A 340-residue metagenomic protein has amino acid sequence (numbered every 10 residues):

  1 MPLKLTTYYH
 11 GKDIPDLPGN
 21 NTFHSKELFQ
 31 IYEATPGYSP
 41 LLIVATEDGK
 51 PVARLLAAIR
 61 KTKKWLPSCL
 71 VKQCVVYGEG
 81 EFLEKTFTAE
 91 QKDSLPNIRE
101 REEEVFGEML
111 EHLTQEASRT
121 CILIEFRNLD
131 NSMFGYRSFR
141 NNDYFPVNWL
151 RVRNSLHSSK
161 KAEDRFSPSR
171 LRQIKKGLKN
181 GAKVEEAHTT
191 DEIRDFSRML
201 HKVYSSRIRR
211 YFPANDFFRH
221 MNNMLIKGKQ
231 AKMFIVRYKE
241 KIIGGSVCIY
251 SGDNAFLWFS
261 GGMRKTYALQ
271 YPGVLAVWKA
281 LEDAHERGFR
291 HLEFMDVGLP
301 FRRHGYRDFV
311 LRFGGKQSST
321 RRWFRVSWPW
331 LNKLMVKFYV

Functional and structural regions predicted by a protein language model:
P2-D48, V52-K64, L129-R151, H157-T266: A conserved beta-strand-loop-helix scaffold within acyl/acetyltransferase catalytic domains
Y9, I59-K63, F139-K161, F289-V340: Active-site/acyl-donor-binding loops of N-acyltransferases
Y38-P40, S118-C121, A231, E286-F289: Short, high-confidence coil segments that cap the C-terminus of an alpha-helix and link into the following beta-strand
P51, K92-L95, R99-E100, E111 (+1 more regions): Aromatic (often tryptophan-rich) hydrophobic motifs at membrane interfaces
K64-P96, L150, D253-K265: Conserved acetyl-CoA binding element of GNAT-fold acetyltransferases
N97-N148: Non-catalytic accessory segments adjacent to catalytic cores
F106, R170, V277: Aromatic/hydrophobic pocket-lining residues that form the small-molecule binding cavity in soluble enzyme cores
L123-F126, E185, L292-M295: Short catalytic-loop micro-motif centered on adjacent basic/acidic residues
